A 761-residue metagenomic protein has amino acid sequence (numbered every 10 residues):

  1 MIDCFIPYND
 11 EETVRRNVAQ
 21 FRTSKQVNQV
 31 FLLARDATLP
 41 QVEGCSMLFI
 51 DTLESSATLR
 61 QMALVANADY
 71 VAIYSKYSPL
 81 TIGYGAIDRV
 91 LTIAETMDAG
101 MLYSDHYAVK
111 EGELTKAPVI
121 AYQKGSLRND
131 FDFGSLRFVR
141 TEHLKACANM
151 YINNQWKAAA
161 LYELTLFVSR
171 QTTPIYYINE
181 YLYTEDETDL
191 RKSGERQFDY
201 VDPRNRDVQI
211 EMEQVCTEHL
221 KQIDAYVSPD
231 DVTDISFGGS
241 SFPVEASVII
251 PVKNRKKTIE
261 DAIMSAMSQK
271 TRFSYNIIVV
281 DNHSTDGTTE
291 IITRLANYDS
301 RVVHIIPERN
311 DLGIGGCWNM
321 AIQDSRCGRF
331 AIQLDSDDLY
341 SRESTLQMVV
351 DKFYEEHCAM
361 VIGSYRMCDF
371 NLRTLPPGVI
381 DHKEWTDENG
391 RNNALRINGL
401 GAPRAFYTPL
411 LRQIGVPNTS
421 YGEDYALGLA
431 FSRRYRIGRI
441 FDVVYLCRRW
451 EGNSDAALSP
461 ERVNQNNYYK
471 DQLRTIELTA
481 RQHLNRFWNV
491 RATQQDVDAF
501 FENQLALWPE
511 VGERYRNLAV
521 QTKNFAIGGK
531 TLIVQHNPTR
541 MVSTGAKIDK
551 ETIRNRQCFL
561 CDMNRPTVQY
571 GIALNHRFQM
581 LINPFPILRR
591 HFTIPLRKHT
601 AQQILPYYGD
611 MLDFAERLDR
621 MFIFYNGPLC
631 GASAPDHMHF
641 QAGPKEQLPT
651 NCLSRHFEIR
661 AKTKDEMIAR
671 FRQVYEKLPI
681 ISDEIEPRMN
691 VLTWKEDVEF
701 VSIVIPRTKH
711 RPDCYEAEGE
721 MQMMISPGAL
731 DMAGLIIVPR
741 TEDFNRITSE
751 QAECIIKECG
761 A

Functional and structural regions predicted by a protein language model:
I2-T13, S24, A246-T258, A262 (+2 more regions): A conserved hydrophobic helix/loop-capping motif in glycosyltransferases and polysaccharide synthases
A19-N28, M264-S274: Short, acidic, metal-binding catalytic loop of nucleotide-sugar glycosyltransferases
A34-Q41, D281-E290, N310: A conserved acidic beta->alpha catalytic loop
D51-A66, E308-R326: Glycine-rich, basic loop-to-helix element that forms the pyrophosphate-binding segment of sugar-nucleotide handling
Y84-K116, S344-P377: Conserved donor NDP-sugar-binding/catalytic core segment of glycosyltransferases
T115-V139, E384-A405: A recurrent flexible, glycine/aromatic-enriched loop bordering the glycosyltransferase active site that acts as
Q155-L164, S420-L427: Acidic donor-binding loop at a coil-to-helix junction in glycosyltransferase catalytic cores that engages
W488-D610, M621-Y625, K645-A761: Active-site microenvironments that recognize anionic phosphate/pyrophosphate groups
